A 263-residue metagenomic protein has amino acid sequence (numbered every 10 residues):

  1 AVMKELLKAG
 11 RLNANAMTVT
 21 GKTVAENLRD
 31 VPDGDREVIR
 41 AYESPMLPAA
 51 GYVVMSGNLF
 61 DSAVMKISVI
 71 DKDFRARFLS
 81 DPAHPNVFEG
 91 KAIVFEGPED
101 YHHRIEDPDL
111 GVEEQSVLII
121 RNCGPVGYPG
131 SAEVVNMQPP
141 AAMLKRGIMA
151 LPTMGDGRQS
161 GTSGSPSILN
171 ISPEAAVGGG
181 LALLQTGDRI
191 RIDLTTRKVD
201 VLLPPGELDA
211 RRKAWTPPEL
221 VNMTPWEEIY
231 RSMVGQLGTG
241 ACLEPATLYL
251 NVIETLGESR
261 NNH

Functional and structural regions predicted by a protein language model:
A1-E174, G179-H263: Catalytic or ion-coupling anion/metal-binding cores of large enzyme and transporter domains
